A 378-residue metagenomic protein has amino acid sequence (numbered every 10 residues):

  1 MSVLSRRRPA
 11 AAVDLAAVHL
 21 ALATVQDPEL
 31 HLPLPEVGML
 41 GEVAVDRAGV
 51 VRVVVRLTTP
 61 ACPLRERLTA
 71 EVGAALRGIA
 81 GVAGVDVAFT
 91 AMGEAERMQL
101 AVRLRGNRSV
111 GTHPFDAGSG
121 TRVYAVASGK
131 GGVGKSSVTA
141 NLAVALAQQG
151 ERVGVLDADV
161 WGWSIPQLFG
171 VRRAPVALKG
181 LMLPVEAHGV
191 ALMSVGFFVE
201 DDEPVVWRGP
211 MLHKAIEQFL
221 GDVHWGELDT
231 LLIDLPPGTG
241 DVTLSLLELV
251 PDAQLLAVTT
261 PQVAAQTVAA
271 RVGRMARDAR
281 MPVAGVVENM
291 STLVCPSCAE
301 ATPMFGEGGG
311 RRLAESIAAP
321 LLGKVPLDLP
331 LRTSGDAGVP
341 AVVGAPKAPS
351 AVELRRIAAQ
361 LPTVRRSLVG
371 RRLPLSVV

Functional and structural regions predicted by a protein language model:
M1-S128, S137, L142-V144, S194-F198 (+1 more regions): Domain-level signature for proteins that mediate thiol-based redox and metal-cofactor handling
V37, E66, I79, A83 (+2 more regions): C-terminal lobe/tail of nucleotide-utilizing enzymes
R77, A147, L247: Gly/Ala-rich phosphate-binding loop of Rossmann-like dinucleotide-binding domains, activating on the conserved
R122-V160, A269, G273: Walker A/P-loop phosphate-binding motif and the immediately C-terminal alpha-helix
L146-G209, H213-L220, R311: Phosphate-binding loop that captures ATP/GTP phosphates
M193, L235, R356: Glycine-rich phosphate-binding loops of nucleotide-dependent enzymes
V199-L246, A265: Phosphate-binding/switch loop-helix module in NTP-utilizing enzymes
T243-A264: Inter-motif core of Ras-like GTPase G domains
